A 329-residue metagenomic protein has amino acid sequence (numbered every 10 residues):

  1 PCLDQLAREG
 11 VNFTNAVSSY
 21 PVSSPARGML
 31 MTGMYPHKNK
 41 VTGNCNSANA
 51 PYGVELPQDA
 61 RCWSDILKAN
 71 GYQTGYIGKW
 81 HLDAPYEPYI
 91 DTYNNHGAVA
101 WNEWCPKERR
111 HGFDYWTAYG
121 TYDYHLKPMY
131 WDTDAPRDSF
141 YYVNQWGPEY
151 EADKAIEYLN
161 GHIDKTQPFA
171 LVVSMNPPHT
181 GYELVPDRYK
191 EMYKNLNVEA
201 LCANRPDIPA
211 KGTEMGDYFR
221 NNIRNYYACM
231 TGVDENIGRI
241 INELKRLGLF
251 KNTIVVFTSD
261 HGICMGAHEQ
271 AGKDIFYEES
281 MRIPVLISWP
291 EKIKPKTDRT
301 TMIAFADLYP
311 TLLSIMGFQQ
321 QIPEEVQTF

Functional and structural regions predicted by a protein language model:
P1-F329: Formylglycine-dependent sulfatase
